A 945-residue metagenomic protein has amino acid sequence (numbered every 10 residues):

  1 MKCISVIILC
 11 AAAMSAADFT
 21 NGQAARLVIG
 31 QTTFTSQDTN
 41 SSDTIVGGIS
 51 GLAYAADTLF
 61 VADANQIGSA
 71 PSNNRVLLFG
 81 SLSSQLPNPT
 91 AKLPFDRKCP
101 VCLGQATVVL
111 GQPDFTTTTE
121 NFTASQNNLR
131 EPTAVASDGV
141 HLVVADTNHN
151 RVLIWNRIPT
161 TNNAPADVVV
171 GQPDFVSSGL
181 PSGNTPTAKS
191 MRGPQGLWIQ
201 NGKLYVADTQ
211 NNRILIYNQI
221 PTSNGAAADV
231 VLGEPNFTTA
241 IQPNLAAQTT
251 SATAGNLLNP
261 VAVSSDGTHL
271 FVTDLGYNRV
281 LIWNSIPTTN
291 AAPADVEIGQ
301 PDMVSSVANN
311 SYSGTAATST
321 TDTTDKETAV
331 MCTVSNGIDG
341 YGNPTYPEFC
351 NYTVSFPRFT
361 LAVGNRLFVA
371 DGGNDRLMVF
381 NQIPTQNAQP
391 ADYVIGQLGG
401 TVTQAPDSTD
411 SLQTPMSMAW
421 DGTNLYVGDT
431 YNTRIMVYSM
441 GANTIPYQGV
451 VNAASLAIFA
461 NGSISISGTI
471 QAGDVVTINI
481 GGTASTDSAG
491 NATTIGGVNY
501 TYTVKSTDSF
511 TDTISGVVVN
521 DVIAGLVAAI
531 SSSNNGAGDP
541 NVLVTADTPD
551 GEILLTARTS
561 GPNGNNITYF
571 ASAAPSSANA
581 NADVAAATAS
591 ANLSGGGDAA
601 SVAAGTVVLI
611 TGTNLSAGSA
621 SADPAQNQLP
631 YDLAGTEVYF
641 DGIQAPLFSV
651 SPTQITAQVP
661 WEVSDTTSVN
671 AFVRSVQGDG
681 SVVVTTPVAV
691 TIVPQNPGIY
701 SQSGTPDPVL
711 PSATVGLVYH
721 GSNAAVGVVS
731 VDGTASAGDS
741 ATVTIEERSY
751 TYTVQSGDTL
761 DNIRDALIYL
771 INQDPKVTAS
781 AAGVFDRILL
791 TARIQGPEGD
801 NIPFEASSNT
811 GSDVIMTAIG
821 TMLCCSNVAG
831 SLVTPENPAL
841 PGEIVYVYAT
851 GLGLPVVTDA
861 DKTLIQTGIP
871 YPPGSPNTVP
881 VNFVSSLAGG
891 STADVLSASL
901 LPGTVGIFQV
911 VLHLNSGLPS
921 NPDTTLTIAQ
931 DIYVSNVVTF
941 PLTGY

Functional and structural regions predicted by a protein language model:
D18-L52, N65, S72, L82-T133 (+6 more regions): Gly/Pro-rich loop segments of beta-rich domains
Y54, S137, I199, V263-S265 (+2 more regions): Residue-level recognition of a conserved intra-blade site in WD40 beta-propeller repeats
D57, V140, N201-G202, T268 (+2 more regions): Short coil/turn segments that connect the beta-strands within blades of beta-propeller domains
V61-A62, V144, V206, V272 (+2 more regions): Residue position within the beta-strands of beta-propeller blades
A64-Q66, P71, S81, T147-N148 (+11 more regions): Short loop/turn segments immediately following the C-termini of beta-strands
G68, N74-L78, N150-I154, V168 (+6 more regions): A short loop-to-beta-strand structural motif that recurs across blades of beta-propeller domains
A442-L456, G597-N723, M822-Y945: A sequence-level detector for low-complexity, Ser/Thr- and acidic-rich stretches
A457-S576, D583, S594-G597, V728-A806: Extended, beta-strand-rich, solvent-exposed assembly scaffolds of outer structural proteins
